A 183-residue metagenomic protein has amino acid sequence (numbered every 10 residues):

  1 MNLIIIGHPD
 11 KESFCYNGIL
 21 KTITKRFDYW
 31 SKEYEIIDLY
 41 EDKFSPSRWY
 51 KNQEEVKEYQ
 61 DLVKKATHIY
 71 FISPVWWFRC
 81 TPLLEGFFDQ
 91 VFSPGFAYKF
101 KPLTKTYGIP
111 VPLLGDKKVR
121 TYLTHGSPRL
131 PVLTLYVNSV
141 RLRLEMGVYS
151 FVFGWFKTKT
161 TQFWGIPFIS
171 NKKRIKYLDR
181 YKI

Functional and structural regions predicted by a protein language model:
M1-F100, I175-I183: N-terminal beta1-alpha1-beta2 submodule of the flavodoxin-like/Rossmannoid cofactor-binding fold
H8-D10, D42, H125-R129, G165-F168: A short, flexible beta-alpha/helix-coil linker loop
K43, R120-T124, T160: Short, basic/glycine-rich phosphate-binding loops at helix/coil junctions that contact nucleotide phosphates
H68-F88, T124, L144-W155, F168-N171: Short secondary-structure transition/capping segments
P94-K99, G115, G154-T158: Short, structured loop/turn "capping" segments at alpha-beta junctions
K101-V148: Short, glycine-/small-residue-rich phosphate/pyrophosphate-handling segment
P131-I183: Glycine-rich phosphate/pyrophosphate-binding loop and the adjoining helix
